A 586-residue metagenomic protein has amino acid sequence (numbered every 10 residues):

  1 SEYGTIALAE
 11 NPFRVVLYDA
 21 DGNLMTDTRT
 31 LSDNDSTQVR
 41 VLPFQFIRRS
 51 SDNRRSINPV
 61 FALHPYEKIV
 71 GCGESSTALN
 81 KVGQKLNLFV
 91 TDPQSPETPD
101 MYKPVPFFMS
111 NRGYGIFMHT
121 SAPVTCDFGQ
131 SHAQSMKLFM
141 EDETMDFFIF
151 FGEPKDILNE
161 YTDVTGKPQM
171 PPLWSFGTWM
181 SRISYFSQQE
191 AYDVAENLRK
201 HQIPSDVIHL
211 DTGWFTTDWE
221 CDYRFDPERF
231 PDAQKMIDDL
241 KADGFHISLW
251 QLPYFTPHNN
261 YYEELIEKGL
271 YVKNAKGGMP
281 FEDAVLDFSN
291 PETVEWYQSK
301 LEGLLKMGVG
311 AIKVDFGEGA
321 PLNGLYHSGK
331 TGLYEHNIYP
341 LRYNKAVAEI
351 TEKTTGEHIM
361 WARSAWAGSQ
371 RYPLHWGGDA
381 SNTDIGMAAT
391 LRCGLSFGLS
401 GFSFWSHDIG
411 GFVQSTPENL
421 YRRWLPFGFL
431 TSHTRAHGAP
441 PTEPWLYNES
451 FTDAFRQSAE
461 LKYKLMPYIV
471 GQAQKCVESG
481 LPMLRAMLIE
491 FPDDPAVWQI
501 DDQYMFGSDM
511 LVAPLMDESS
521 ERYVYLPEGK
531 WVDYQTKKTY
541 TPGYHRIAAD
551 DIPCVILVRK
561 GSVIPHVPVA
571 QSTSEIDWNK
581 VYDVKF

Functional and structural regions predicted by a protein language model:
S1-P172, R182-I183, Q188, A195-K200 (+1 more regions): Catalytic and substrate-binding clefts that recognize carbohydrates or anionic sugar/phosphate headgroups
E2, L86-P96, D100-V105, T162-D163 (+7 more regions): Short alpha-helical segments and helix-capping/turn motifs at coil-helix boundaries
G4, F13, K103-F107, R112-Y114 (+10 more regions): Residue-level detector of short, conserved catalytic/binding motifs and their immediate flanks
L8-E10, D19-D21, T28-R29, F46-R48 (+15 more regions): Glycine-rich, histidine-containing beta strand-loop boundary motifs that form or position
D27, P43-R48, D52-I57, P204-F455 (+1 more regions): Aromatic- and carboxylate-enriched substrate-binding clefts and catalytic-loop regions of carbohydrate-active enzymes
E160, D193, W296-K300, R342 (+2 more regions): A non-catalytic, amphipathic alpha-helix used as a structural packing/dimerization or gating element in enzyme scaffolds
A348-K353, E357-H358, A365-W376, A389-C393 (+2 more regions): Catalytic core of carbohydrate-active enzymes
